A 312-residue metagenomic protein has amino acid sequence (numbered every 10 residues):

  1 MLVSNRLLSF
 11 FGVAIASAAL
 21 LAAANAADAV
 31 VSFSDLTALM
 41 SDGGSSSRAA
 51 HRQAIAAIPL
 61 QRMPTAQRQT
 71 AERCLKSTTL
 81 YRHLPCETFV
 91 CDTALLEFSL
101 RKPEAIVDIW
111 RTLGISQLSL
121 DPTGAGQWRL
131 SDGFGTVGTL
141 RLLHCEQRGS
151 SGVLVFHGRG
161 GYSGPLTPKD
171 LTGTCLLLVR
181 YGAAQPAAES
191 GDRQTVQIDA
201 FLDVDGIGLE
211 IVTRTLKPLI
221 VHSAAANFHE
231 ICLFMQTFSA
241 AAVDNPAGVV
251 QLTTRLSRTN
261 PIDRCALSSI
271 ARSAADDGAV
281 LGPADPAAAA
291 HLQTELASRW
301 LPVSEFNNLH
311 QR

Functional and structural regions predicted by a protein language model:
M1-I15: Bacterial N-terminal signal peptides that target proteins for export
A18-N25: C-terminal segment of classical bacterial N-terminal signal peptides
A29-A125: Hydrophobic ligand-binding cavity/cleft-lining segments
A29-M63, L178-R312: Terminal "cap-and-tail" regions of soluble proteins that handle hydrophobic small molecules
L80-P85, D92-L95, G152, G173-C175 (+1 more regions): Envelope-exposed proteins and targeting segments
Y81-H83, T139-R141, T215: Short structured motifs
R101-E104, G135, R159-G161, G182-A184 (+1 more regions): Solvent-exposed coil/turn segments that connect beta secondary-structure elements in extracytoplasmic/periplasmic
L120-L176: Glycine-rich portal/gate segments that line the openings of hydrophobic small-molecule binding cavities
